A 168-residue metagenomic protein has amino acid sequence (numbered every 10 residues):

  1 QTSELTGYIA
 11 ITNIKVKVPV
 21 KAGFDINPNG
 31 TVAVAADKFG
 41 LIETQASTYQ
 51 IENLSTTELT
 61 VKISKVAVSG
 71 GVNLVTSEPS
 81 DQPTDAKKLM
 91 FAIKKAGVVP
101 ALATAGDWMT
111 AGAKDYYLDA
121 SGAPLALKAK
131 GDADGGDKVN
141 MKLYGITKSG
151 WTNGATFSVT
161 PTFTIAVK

Functional and structural regions predicted by a protein language model:
Q1, K17-K21: Proline-rich low-complexity regions
Q1-A10, E43, Y49-T56, K114-K168: C-terminal, structured domain-capping segment
S3-A10, G23-K114: Surface-exposed interaction patch
Y8-V18: Proline/serine/threonine-rich low-complexity linkers at boundaries of modular beta-sandwich domains
V20, F24, P28-G30, G122 (+1 more regions): Solvent-exposed, flexible loop/coil residues
